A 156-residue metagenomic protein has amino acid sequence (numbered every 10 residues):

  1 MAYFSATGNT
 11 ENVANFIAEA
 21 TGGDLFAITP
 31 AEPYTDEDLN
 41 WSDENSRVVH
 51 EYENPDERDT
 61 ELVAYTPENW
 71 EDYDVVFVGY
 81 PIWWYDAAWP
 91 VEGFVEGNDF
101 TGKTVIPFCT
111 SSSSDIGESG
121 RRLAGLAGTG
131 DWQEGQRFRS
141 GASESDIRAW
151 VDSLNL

Functional and structural regions predicted by a protein language model:
M1-L156: Active-site-proximal alpha-helix that buttresses catalytic centers in soluble enzyme cores
